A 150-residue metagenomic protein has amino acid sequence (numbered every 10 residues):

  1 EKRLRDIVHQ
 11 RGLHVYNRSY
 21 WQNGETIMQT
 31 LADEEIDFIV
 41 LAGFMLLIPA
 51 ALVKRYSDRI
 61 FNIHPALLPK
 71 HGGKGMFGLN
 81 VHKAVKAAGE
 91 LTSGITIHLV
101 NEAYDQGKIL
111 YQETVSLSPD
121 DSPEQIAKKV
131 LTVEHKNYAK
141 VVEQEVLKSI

Functional and structural regions predicted by a protein language model:
E1-I150: One-carbon transfer enzymes
